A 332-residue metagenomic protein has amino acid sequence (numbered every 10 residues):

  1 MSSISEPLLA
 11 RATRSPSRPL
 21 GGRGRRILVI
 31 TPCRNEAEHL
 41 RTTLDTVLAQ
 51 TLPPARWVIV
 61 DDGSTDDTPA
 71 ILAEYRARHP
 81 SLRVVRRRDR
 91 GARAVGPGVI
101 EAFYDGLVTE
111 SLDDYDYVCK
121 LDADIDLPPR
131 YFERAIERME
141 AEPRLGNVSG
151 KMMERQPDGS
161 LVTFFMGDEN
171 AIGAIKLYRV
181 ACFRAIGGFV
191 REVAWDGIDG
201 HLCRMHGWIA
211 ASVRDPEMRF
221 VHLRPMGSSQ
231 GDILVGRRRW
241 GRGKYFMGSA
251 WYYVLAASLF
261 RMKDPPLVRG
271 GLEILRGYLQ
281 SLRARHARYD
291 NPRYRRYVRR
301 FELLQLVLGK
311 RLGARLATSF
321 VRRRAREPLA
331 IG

Functional and structural regions predicted by a protein language model:
M1-A49: N-proximal low-complexity "stem/linker" segments adjacent to membrane-targeting elements
D45-A92: Acidic donor-binding segment of Leloir-type glycosyltransferases
G91, D126-V162: Conserved donor NDP-sugar-binding/catalytic core segment of glycosyltransferases
I100-Y117: Active-site nucleotide-sugar/metal-binding loop of Leloir-type enzymes
D114-D126: Short beta-strand-to-loop acidic/aromatic patch adjacent to the donor-nucleotide binding site
I172-G187: Conserved nucleotide-sugar donor-binding and metal-coordinating catalytic region shared by glycosyltransferases
V190-A257: Catalytic donor/gating beta->alpha subdomain of glycosyltransferases that bind UDP-sugars
L234-I331: Non-catalytic, C-terminal membrane-associated alpha-helical segments of glycosyltransferases
